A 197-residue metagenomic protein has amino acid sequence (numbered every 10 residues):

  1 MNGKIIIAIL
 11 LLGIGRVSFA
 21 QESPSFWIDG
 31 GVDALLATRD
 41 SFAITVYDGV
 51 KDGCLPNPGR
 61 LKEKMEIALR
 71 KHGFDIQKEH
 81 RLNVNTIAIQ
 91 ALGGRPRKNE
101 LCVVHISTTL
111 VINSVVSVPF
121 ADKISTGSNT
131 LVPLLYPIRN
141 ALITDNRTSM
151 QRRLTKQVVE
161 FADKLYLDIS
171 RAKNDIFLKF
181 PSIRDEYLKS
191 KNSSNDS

Functional and structural regions predicted by a protein language model:
M1-N2: N-terminal secretory signal peptides that target proteins for export/translocation
I5-I14: Sec-dependent N-terminal signal peptides
R16-A20: Sec/Tat signal peptide C-region and signal peptidase I cleavage site
Q21-A34, F120-S197: C-terminal/domain-edge helix-coil "capping" segments
S23-D48, I87-R97: Accessory recognition modules or surfaces
R39-A88: N-terminal segment of the mature soluble domain
H80-T148, D185: Surface-exposed short loop/turn segments
